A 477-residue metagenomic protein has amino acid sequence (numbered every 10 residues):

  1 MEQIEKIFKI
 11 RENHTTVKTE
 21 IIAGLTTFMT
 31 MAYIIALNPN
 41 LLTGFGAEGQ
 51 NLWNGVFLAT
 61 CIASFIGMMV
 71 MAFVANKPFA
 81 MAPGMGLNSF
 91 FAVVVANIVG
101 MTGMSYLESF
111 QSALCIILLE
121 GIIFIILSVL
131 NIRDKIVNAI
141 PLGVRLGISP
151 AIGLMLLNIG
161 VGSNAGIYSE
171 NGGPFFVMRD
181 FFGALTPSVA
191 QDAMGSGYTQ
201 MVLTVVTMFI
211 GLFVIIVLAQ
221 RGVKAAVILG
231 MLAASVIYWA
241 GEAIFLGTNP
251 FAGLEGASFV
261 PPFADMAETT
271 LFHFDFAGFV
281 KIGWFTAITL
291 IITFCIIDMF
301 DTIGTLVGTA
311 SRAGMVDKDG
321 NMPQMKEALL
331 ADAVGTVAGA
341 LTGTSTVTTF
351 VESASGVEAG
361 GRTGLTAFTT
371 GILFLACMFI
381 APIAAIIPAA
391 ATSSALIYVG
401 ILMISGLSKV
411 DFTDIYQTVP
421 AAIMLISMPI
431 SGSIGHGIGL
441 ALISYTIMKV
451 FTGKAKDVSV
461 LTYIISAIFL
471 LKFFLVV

Functional and structural regions predicted by a protein language model:
M1-G55, A193-G195, M231-K326, F469-L471: Helix-loop-helix hairpins and the membrane-proximal interhelical loops of multi-pass alpha-helical transport proteins
E2-N38, A63-S64, G84-V93, N97-I152 (+1 more regions): Helix-loop-helix junctions within the multi-pass membrane cores of secondary transporters/permeases
I21, L41, I136, A225 (+3 more regions): Residue-level signature of catalytic and energy-coupling elements of molecular machines, predominantly ATP/GTP-dependent
L25-A32, M69, F73, L157 (+4 more regions): Hydrophobic/aromatic residues within the transmembrane alpha-helices of Major Facilitator Superfamily
P39, T43, A72, N76 (+12 more regions): Transmembrane helix-loop junctions in multipass membrane proteins, especially transporters and channels
N40-G55, V95-F110, F285-A287, P388 (+1 more regions): Helix-coil boundary and interhelical linker segments in multi-pass alpha-helical membrane proteins
A63-M85: Juxtamembrane transmembrane-helix boundary signature
V99, Y106-A233, F368-V477: Membrane-embedded alpha-helical modules
